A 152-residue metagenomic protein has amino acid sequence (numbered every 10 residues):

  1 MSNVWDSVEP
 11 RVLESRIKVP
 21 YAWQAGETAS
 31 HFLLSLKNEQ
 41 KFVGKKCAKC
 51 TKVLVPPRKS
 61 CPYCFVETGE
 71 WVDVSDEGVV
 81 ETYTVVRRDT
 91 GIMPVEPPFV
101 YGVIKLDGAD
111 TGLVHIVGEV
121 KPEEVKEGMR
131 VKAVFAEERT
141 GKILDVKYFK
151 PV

Functional and structural regions predicted by a protein language model:
M1-F42, P151-V152: A broadly conserved sequence feature marking short terminus-proximal activation segments in nucleic acid-centric
K41-G44, R58: Residues immediately within or flanking Cys/His clusters that coordinate Zn2+ in small zinc-binding modules
K46-K49, S60-V66: Short, cysteine/histidine-rich loop/knuckle motifs that typically chelate Zn2+
V55, T68-E70: Short functional micro-motifs and their immediate structural scaffolds
P56-Y63, M129-R130: Short coil-to-beta transition motif at edge beta-strands of beta-rich domains
E70-V79, V125-M129: Short coil-to-beta-strand transition motifs
V80-G118, P122, E127: Glycine-rich active-site loops that engage anionic ligands at enzyme catalytic sites
L113-V152: Well-ordered alpha/beta subsegment
